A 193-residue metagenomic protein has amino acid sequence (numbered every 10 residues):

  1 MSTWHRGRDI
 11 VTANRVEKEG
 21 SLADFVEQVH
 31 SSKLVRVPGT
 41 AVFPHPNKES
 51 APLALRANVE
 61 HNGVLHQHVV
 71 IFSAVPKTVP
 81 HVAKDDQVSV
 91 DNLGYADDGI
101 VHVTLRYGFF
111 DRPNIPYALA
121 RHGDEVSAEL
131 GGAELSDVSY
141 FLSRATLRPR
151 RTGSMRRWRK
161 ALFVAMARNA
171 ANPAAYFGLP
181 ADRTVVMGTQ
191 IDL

Functional and structural regions predicted by a protein language model:
M1-R6: Alpha-helical membrane-embedded segments
R8-L193: Cytosolic C-terminal regulatory domains/tails of membrane transporters and channels
